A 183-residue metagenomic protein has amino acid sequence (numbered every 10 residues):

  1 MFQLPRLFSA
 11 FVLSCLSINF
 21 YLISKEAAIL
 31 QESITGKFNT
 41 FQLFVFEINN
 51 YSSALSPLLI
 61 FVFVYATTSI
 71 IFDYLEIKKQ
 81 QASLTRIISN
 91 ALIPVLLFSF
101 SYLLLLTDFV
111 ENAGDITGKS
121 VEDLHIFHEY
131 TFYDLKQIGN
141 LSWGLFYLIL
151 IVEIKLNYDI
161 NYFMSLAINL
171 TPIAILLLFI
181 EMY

Functional and structural regions predicted by a protein language model:
M1-D108: Selected alpha-helical membrane-embedding segments in polytopic membrane proteins
L16-L22, I149-V152, L178-F179: Residue-level signal for alpha-helical transmembrane segments in multi-pass membrane proteins
V45, L176-Y183: Juxtamembrane membrane-interface segments at transmembrane alpha-helix termini
N90-N169, I180-Y183: Hydrophobic alpha-helical transmembrane segments and adjacent short intramembrane/lumenal linkers of inner/organellar
